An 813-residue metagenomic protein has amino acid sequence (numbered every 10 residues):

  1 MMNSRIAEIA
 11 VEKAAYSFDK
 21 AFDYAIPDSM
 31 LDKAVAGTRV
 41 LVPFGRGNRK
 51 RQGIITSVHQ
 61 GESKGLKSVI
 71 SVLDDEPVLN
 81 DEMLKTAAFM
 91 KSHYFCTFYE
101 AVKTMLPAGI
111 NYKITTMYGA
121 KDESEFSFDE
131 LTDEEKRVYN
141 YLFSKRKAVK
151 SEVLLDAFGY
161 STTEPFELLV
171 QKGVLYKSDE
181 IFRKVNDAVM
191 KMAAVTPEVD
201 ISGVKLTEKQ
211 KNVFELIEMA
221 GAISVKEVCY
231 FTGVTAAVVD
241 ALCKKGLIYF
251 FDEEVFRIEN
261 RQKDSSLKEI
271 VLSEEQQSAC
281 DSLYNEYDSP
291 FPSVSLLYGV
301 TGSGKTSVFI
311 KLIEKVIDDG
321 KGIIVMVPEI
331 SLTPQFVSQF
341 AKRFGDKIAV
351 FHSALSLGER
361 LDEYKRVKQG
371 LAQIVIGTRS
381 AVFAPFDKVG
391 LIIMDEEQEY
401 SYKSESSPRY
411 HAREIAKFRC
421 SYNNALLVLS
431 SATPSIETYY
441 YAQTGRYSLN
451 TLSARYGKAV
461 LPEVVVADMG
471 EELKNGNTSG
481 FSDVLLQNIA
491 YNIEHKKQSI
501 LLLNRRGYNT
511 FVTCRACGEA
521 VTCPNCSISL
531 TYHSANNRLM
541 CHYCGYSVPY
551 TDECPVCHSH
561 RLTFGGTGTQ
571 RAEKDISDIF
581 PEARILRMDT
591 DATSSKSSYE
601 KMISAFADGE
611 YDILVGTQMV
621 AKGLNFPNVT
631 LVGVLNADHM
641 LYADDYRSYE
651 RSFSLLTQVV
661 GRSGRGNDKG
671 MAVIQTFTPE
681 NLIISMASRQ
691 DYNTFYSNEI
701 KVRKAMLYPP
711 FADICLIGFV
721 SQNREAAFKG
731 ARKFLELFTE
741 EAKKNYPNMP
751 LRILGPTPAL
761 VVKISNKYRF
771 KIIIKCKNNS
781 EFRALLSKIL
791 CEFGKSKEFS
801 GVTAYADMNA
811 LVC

Functional and structural regions predicted by a protein language model:
M1-I415, R419-S431, Q443-A459, E741 (+2 more regions): Accessory, non-ATPase domains that flank or precede helicase/AAA+ motor cores in DNA-metabolism machines
K20-F22, S224, D713-C715, Y768-F770: Short amphipathic alpha-helical segments
E62-L79, L655, A759, I764-K775: Solvent-exposed, membrane-proximal periplasmic/extracellular interface segments of envelope transport and secretion
S266-S273, Q277, D281, P290-F728 (+3 more regions): Inter-lobe coupling/hinge segments of SF2-like helicase ATPases
L586, A742-A759, S800-N809: Short beta-strand elements
E725-E740: Extracytoplasmic/periplasmic
E741, M749-N779, L785-I789: C-terminal structured "cap/appendage" subdomains that terminate the fold
